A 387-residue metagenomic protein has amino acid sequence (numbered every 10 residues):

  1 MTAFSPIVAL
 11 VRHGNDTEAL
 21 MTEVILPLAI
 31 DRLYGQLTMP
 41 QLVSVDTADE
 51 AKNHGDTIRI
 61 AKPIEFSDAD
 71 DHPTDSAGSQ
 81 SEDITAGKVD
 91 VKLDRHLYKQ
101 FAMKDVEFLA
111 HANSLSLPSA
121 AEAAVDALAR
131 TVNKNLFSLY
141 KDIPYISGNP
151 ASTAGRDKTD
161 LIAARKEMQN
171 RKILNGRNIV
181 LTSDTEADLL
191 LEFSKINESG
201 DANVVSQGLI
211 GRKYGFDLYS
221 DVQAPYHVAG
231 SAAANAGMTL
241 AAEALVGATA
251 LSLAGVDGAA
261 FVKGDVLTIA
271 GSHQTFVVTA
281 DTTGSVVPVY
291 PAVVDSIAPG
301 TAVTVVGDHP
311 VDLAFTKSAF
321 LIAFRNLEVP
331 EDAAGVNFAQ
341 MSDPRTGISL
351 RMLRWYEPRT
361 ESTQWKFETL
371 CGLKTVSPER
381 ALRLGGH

Functional and structural regions predicted by a protein language model:
M1-G35, A51-K52, E198-S231, V305-H387: Protruding loop/beta-arch "assembly-hinge" segments enriched in small, turn-prone residues
M1-L93, A381: N-terminal "assembly arms/tails" that initiate or stabilize quaternary assembly in self-assembling proteins
T2-V45, M103-L115, A124, V132-N149 (+3 more regions): Short, Lys/Arg-rich flexible segments
Y34-H54, I64-A69, G155-I196, G200: Short, low-complexity, charged/polar segments at coil/turn and helix-coil boundaries
I60, V89-D160, Q169-T185, D217-L218 (+1 more regions): Long, contiguous amphipathic alpha-helices that act as assembly "spine/axial" helices in icosahedral shell and virion
D68-D71, F101, H111, D188-L191 (+2 more regions): Short helix/loop capping segments that flank catalytic or ligand/cofactor-binding pockets
S81-H96, G215-D217, A229-A234: A glycine-rich, hydrophobic loop/mini-helix early in the fold
G155, D188, F193-A302, R383-H387: Autoprocessing Asn-cyclization modules and mimics
